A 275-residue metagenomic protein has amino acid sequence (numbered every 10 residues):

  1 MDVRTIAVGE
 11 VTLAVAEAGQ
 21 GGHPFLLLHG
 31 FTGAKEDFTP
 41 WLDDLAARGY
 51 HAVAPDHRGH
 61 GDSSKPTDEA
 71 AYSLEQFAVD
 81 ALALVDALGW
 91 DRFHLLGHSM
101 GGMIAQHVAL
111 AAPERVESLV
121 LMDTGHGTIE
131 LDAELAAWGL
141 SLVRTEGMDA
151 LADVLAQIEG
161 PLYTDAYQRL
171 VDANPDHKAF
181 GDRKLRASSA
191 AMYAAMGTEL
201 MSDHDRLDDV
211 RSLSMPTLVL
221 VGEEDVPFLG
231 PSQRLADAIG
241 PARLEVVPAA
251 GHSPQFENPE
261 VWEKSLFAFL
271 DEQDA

Functional and structural regions predicted by a protein language model:
V11-K65: Conserved HGGG/HGGXW glycine-rich cap/lid loop of the alpha/beta-hydrolase fold
H29-F31, F93, G97-S99: Conserved alpha/beta-hydrolase "nucleophile elbow" surrounding the catalytic nucleophile
A47, A54-L96, K264: Active-site loop/oxyanion-hole signature of alpha/beta-hydrolase fold enzymes
Q106, L110, E117-D149: Flexible "cap/lid" loop of the alpha/beta hydrolase fold
E130-E134, D149-R211: Conserved alpha/beta-hydrolase catalytic His-Asp/Glu region
L213, V219-V221: Short beta-strand/loop motif that positions the catalytic acidic residue of the alpha/beta-hydrolase fold
V226-P231: Conserved alpha/beta-hydrolase "acid-adjacent" motif
A242-A275: Catalytic active-site module of serine/aspartate enzymes centered on a nucleophile-bearing elbow/loop
